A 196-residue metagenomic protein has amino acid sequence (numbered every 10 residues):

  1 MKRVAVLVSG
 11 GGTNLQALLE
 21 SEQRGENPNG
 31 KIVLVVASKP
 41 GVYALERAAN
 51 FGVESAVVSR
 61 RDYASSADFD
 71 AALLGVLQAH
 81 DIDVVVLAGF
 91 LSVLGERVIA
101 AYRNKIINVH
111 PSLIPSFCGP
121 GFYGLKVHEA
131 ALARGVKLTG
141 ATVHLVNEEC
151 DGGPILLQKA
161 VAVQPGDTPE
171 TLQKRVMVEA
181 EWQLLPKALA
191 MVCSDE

Functional and structural regions predicted by a protein language model:
M1-Y43: N-terminal Rossmann-like dinucleotide-binding module
P28-D68: Short, surface-exposed acidic-centric catalytic microdomains
Y43, A72-L73, L94: Short acidic active-site motifs
D68-L74, Y123-V127: Charged helix-capping and loop-helix junction motifs
V76-D83: Glycine-rich phosphate-binding loop signature in dinucleotide/nucleotide-binding domains
V84, A88-D195: Donor/substrate-binding cores of folate-linked one-carbon enzymes
